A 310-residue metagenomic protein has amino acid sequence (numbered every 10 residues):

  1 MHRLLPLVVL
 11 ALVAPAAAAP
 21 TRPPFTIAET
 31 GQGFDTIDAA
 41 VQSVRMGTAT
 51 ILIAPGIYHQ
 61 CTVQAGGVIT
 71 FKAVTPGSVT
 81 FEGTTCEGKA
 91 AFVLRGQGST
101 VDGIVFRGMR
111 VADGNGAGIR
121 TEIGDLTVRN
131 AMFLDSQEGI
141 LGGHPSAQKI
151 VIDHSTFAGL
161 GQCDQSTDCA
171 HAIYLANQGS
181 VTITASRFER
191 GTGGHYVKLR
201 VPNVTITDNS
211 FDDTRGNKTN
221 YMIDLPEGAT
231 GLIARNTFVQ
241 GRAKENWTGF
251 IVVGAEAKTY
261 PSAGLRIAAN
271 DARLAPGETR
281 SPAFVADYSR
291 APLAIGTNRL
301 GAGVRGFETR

Functional and structural regions predicted by a protein language model:
H2-L7: Sec-dependent signal peptide recognition, specifically the positively charged N-region followed immediately by
L10-A18: Hydrophobic h-region of N-terminal signal peptides that target proteins for export in Gram-negative bacteria
A19-R22, Q42-G47, V63-A65, L94-R95 (+4 more regions): Flexible, charged surface loops at secondary-structure boundaries
T21-H59: Acidic Gly/Asp/Thr-rich repetitive segments characteristic of extracellular carbohydrate-active and adhesion proteins
A28-D35, T50-L52, T62, G66-G114: Right-handed parallel beta-helix/beta-spiral solenoid domain characteristic of secreted/periplasmic
D38, G83-V93, A112-R120, D135-H144 (+5 more regions): Extracellular beta-strand/beta-solenoid scaffold signature
A54-P55, V68, K72-T80, Q97-G108 (+8 more regions): Right-handed parallel beta-helix
T279-R310: Leucine-rich solenoid repeat scaffolds
